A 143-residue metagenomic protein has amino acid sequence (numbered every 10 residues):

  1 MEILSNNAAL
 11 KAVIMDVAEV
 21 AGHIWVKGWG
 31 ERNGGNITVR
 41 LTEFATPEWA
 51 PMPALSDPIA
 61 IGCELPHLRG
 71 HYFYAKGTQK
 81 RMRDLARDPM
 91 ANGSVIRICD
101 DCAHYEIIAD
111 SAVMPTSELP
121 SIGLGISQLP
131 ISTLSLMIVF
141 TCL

Functional and structural regions predicted by a protein language model:
M1: Flexible, acidic/histidine-containing loops and adjacent segments that form or flank the divalent-metal
L4, K11-P130: An anion-binding catalytic pocket shared by soluble metabolic enzymes
P130-L143: Active-site-proximal loop/helix of nucleotide/amide-processing enzymes and allied scaffolds
